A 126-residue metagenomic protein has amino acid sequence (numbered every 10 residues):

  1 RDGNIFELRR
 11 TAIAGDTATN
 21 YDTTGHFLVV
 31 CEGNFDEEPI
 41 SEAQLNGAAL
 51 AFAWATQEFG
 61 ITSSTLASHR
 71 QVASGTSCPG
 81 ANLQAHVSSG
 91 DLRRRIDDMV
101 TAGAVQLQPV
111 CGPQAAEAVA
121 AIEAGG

Functional and structural regions predicted by a protein language model:
D2, E7-R10, G25-G126: Basic/polar, cationic surfaces and motifs that engage anionic cell-wall and phosphate/carboxylate ligands
R9-T17: Alpha-helical scaffolding within the catalytic cores of extracellular/periplasmic polymer-degrading hydrolases
